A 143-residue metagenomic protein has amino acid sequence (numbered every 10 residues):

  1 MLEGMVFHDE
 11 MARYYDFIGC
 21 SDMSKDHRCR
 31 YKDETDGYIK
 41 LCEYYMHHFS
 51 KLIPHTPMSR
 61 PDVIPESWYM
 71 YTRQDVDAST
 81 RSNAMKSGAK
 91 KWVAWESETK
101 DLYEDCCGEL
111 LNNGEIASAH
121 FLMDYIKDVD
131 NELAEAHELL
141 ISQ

Functional and structural regions predicted by a protein language model:
M1-G4, H8-M11, V63-E138: Acidic/histidine-rich alpha-helical segments that form the ligand environment of transition-metal centers
M11, F17-S67, L139-L140: Conserved alpha-helical segments that form or flank metal/cofactor-binding pockets of metalloenzymes
